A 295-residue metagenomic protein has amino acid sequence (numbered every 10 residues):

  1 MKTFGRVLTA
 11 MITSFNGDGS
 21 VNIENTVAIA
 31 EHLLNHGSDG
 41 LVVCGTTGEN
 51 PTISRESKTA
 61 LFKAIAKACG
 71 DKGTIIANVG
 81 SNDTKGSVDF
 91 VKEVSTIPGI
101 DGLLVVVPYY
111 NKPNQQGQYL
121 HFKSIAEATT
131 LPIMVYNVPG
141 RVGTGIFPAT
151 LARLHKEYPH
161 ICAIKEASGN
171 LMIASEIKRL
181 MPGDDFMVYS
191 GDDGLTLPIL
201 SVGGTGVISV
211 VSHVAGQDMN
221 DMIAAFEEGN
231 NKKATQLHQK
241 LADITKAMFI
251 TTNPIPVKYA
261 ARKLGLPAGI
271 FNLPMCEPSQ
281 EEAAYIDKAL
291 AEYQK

Functional and structural regions predicted by a protein language model:
K2-T9, T13-G143: Active-site beta->alpha loop and helix N-cap motifs at the rims of alpha/beta catalytic domains
T26, K58, F62, S87 (+7 more regions): A general structural signal for well-ordered alpha-helical segments in protein cores
G45, V107, S168, D192-D193 (+2 more regions): Short secondary-structure boundary segments
K63-G70, K92-S95, A126, H155 (+3 more regions): Surface-exposed amphipathic alpha-helices with a cationic face
K67-G73, I97-G99, T129-L131, K156-H160 (+4 more regions): Short helix-capping segments at alpha-helix termini
I75-N78, C162-E166, S209: Short catalytic-loop micro-motif centered on adjacent basic/acidic residues
G102, Y109-P113, Q118, F122-T205: Ligand/cofactor pocket segment of small-molecule handling proteins
G194-K295: Structured C-terminal cap/extension of enzyme domains
